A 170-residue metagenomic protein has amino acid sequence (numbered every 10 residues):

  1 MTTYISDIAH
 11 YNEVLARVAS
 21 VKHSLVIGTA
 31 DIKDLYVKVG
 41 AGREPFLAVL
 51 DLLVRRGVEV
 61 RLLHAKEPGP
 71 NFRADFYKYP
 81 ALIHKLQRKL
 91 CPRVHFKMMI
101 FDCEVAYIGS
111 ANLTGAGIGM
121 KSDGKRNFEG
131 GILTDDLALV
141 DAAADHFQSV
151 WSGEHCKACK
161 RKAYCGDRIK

Functional and structural regions predicted by a protein language model:
M1-A19, W151: An N-terminal domain-start capping segment
M1-S6, V37-G40, I83-L86: Short, flexible loop segments at the rims of nucleotide/cofactor-binding pockets, characterized by
D7-Y11, R43-F46, C91-P92: Amphipathic coiled-coil/heptad-repeat helices and related helical stalk/stem segments that mediate oligomerization
V14-L82: Primarily the HKD phosphodiesterase
D75-L86, R161-K170: Short, electropositive alpha-helical surface patch
K89-R93, M99, K125: Short solvent-exposed loop/turn micro-motifs enriched in small/polar/acidic residues
K97-I100, G130-I132: Short beta-strand scaffold segments in enzyme catalytic cores
V105-K170: Signature of lipid phosphatidyltransferase scaffolds
